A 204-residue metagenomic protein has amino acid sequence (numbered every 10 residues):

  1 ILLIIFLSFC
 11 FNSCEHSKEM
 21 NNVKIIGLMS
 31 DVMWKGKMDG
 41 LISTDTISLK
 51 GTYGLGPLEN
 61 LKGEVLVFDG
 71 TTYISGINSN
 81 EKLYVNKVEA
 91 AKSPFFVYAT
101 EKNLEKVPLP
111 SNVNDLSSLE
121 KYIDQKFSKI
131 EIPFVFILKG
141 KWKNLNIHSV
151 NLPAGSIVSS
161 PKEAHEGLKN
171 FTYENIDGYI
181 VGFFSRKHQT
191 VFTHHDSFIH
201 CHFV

Functional and structural regions predicted by a protein language model:
I1-I4: Sec-dependent signal peptide recognition, specifically the positively charged N-region followed immediately by
F9-S13: C-terminal motif of bacterial Sec signal peptides marking the signal peptidase cleavage site
E15-I26: Bacterial Sec signal peptide processing site at the extreme N-terminus
M29-K92: N-terminal low-complexity or amphipathic/hydrophobic leaders
V65-I137: Extracytoplasmic beta-rich ectodomain segments of secreted or membrane-anchored proteins
N112-K169: Mid-length scaffold segments of soluble, non-membrane domains
P153-H200: Short, hydrophobic/π-rich interface segment
H202-V204: C-terminal structured interaction module
